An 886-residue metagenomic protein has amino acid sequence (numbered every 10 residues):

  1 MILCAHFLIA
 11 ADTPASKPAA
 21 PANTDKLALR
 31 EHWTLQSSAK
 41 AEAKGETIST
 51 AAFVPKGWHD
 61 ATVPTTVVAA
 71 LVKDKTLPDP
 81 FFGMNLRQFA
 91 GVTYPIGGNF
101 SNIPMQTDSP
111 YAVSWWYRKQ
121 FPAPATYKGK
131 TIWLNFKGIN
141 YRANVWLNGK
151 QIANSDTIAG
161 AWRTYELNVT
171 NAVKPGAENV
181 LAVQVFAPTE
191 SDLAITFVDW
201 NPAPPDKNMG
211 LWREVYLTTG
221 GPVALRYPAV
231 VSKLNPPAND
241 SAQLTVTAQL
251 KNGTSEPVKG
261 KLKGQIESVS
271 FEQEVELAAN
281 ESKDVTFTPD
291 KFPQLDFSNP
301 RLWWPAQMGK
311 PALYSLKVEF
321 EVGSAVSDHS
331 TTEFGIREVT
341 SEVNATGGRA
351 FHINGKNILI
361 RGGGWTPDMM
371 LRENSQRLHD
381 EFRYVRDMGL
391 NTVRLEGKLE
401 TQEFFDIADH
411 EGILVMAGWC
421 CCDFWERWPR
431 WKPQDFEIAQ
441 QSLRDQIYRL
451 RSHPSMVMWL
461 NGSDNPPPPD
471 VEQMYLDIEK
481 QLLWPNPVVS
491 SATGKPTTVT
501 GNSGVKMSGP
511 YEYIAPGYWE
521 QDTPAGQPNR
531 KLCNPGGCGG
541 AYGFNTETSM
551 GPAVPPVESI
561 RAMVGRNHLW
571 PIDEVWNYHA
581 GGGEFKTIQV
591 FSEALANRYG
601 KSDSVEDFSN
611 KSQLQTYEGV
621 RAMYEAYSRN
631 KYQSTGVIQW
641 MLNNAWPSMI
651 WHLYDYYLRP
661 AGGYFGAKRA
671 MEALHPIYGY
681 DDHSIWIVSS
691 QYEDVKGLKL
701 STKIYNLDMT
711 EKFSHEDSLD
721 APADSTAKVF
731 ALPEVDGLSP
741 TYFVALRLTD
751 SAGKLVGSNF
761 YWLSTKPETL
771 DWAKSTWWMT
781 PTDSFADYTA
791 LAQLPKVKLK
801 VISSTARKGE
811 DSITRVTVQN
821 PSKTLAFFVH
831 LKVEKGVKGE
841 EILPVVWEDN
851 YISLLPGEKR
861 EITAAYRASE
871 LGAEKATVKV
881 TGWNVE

Functional and structural regions predicted by a protein language model:
T13-N135, T157, L193-L211, G221-V223 (+5 more regions): Extended carbohydrate-recognition surfaces in non-catalytic/accessory domains of CAZymes and lectin-like proteins
S37-K40, R87, Q106-L225, G253 (+4 more regions): Accessory beta-strand-rich segments of carbohydrate-active enzymes
G91, P95-Q106, I158-A159, R163 (+8 more regions): An acidic-aromatic loop/edge-strand motif
T157-A161, A172-K174, V275-K283, L719-T726 (+1 more regions): Short proline/glycine- and polar residue-rich coil/turn motifs
K174-E178, T247-N344: Extended acidic/polar, glycine-enriched regions that form or flank non-catalytic beta-rich accessory modules
A248-G253, I572-D849, L854-A865, L871-V878: Carbohydrate-binding surfaces of carbohydrate-active enzymes
E319-V385: N-terminal carbohydrate-binding accessory modules
T392-G582, Q615, G619, S634 (+2 more regions): Substrate-binding/catalytic cleft of secreted carbohydrate-active enzymes, primarily glycoside hydrolases
